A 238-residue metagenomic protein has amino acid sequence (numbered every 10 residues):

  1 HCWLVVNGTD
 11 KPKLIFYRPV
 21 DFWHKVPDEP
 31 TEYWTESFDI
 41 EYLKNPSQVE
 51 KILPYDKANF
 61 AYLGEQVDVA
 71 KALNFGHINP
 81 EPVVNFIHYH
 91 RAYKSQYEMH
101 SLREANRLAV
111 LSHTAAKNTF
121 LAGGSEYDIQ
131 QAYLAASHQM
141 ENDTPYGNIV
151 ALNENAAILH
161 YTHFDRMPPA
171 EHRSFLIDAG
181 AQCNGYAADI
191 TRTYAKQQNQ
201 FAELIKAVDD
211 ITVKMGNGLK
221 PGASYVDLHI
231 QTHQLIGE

Functional and structural regions predicted by a protein language model:
H1-E238: Active-site neighborhoods and metal-handling regions in enzymes and metal-associated proteins
